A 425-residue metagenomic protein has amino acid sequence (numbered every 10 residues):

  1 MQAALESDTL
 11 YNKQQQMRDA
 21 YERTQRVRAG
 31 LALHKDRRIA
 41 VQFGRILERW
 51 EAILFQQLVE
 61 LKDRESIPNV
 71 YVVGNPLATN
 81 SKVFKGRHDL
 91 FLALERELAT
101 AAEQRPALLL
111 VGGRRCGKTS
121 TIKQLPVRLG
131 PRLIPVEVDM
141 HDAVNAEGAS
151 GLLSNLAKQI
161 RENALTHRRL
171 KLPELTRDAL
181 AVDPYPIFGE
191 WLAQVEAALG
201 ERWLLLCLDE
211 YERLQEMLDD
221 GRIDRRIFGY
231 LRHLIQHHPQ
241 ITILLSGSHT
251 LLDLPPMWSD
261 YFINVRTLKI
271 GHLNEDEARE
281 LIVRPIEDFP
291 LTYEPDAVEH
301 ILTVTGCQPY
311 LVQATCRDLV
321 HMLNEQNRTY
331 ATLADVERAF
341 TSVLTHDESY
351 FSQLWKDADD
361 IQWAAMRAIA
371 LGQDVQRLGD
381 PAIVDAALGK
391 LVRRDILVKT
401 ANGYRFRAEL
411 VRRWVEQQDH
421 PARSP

Functional and structural regions predicted by a protein language model:
M1-I67: Extended, charged/polar low-complexity intrinsically disordered regions
R38-G113, S120-R128: Walker A/P-loop-proximal flanking segment of P-loop NTPase domains
N80-S81, G86-F91, R105, T292-P295 (+2 more regions): Winged-helix-like regulatory helical subdomains adjacent to P-loop NTPase cores
R105, R213, G221-W258: Sensor-1/coupling segment of RecA-like P-loop NTPase cores
A107-L109, V127-N145: Conserved catalytic segments around the Walker B and adjacent sensor/switch elements of P-loop NTPase domains
E147-K171: Conserved NTP-binding/hydrolysis module of P-loop NTPases
N163-L208, E212-L214, R226-H238: Mid-core helix/loop region of P-loop NTP-binding domains shared across ATPases and GTPases
L251-T303, E325-N327: Helix-loop-helix "sensor" segment of P-loop NTPases
